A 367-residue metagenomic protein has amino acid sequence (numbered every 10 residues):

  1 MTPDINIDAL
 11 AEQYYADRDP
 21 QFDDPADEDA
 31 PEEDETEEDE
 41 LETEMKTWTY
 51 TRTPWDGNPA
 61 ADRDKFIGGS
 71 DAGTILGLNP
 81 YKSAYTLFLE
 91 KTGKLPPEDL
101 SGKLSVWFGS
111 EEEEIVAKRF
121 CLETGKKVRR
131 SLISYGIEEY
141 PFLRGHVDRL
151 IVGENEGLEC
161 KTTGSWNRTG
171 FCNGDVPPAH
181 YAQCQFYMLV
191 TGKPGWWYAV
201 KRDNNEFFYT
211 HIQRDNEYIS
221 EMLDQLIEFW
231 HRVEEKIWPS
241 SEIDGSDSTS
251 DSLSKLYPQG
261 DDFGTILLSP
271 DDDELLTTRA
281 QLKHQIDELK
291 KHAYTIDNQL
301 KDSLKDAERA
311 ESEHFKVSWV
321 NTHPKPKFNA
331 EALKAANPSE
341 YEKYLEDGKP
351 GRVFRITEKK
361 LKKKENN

Functional and structural regions predicted by a protein language model:
T2-N367: Accessory terminal regions of nucleic-acid processing enzymes
